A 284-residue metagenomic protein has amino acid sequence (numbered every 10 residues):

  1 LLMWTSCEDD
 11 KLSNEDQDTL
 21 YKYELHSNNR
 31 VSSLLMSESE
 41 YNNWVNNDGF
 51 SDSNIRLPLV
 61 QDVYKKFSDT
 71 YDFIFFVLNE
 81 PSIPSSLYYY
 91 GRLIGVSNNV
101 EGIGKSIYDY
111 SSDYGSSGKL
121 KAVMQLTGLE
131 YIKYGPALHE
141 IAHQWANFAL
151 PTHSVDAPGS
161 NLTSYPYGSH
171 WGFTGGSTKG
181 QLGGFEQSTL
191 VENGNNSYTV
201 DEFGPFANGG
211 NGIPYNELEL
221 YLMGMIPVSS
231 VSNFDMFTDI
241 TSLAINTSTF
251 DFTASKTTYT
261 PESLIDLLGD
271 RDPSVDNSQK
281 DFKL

Functional and structural regions predicted by a protein language model:
L2-Y23: Bacterial Sec-dependent N-terminal signal peptides
D16-Y134, I141, T249-L284: Zn2+-dependent metallopeptidase catalytic core
P58-Q61, T152-L284: Replace "(M1/M4/M9/M12/WLM)" with "(e.g., M1/M4/M8/M9/M12/M26/WLM)" and add "not limited to" to clarify scope
F67, W145, A149, I226-P227: Sec/Tat-exported extracytoplasmic proteins
F73-V77, H143-A146, Y221-G224: Structural recognition of the beta-strand scaffold that forms the well-ordered cores of secreted hydrolase catalytic
P84-Y88, A146, S232: Extracytoplasmic/secreted cell-surface and envelope-processing proteins
Y134, L138, Y215-N216: Active-site-proximal structural scaffolding
L138-P158: Catalytic Zn2+-binding segment of zinc metalloproteases
